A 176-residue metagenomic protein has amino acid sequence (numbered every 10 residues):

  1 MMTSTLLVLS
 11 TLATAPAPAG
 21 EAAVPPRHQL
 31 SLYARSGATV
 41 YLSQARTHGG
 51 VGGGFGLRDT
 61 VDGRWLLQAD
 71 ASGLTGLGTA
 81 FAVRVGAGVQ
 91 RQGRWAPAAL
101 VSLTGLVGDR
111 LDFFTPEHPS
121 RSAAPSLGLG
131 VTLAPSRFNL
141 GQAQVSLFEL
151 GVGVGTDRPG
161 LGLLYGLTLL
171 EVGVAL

Functional and structural regions predicted by a protein language model:
M1-L9: Sec-dependent signal peptide recognition, specifically the positively charged N-region followed immediately by
L9-G76, R158-P159, G166-L176: Short glycine/proline- and aromatic-enriched beta-strand/turn motifs that initiate or cap beta-hairpins
A15-A17, E21-P25, A82-R84, Q90 (+1 more regions): Short stretches within intrinsically disordered, low-complexity N-terminal or propeptide regions
T39-Y41, L74-G76, T104-R110, L150-D157: Structural signature of outer-membrane beta-barrel domains
T47-G49, A80-R84, D112-F114, Q144 (+1 more regions): Surface-exposed beta-strand edges and their flanking turn/coil or helix-capping segments
G54-L140: Gram-negative (and chloroplast) outer-membrane scaffold detector with strong preference for beta-barrel transmembrane
P97, A124-L176: Predominantly the C-terminal beta-signal and adjacent terminal strand-loop region of outer-membrane beta-barrel
